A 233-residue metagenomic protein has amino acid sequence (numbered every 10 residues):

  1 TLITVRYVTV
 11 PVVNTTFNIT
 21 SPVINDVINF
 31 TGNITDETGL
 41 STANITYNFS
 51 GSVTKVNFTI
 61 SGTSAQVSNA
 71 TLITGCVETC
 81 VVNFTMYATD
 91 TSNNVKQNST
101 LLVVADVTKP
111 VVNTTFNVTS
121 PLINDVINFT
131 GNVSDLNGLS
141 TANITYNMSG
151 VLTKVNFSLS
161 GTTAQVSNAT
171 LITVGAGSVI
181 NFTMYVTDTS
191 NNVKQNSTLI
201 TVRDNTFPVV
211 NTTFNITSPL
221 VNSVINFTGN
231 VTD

Functional and structural regions predicted by a protein language model:
T1-V5, N94-A105, N191-R203: Terminal edge beta-strands and adjacent linker/stalk segments of extracellular immunoglobulin-superfamily beta-sandwich
T9-V12, P110, P208: Proline-centered linker/hinge motifs at extracellular inter-domain junctions
T15-I19, T114-V118, T212-I216: Surface-exposed, proline-enriched loop/turn segments that connect beta strands in immunoglobulin-like
T20-D26, T119-D125, T217-S223: Short, solvent-exposed loop/linker segments at the N-terminal edge of repeated beta-sheet extracellular domains
N33-T38, A88-D90, G131-N137, V186-D188 (+1 more regions): Extracellular acidic, Ser/Thr/Pro-rich low-complexity tracts
T35-N48, S134-N147: Solvent-exposed loop/turn segments flanking beta-strands in beta-repeat/beta-sandwich domains
S61-A70, S160-A169: Aromatic sugar-binding surface patches on proteins that engage polysaccharides or sugar-phosphate polymers
C80-F84, S178-F182, I225: Exposed beta-strand face motif in extracellular beta-rich ectodomains
